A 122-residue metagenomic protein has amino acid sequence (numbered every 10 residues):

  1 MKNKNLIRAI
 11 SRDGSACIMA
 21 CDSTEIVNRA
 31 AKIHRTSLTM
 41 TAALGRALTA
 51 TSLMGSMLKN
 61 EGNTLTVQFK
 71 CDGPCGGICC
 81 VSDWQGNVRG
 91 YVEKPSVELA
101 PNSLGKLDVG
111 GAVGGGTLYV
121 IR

Functional and structural regions predicted by a protein language model:
K2-I121: N-terminal functional module of multi-domain proteins
